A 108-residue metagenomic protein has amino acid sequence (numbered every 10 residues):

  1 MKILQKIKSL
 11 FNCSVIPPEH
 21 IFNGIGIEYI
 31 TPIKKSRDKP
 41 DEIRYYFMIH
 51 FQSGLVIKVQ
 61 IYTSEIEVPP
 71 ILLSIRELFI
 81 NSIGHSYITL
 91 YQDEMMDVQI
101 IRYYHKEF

Functional and structural regions predicted by a protein language model:
I3-F11: Short, positively charged, Ser/Thr-rich terminal linear motifs in low-complexity/disordered regions that act as
L10-I16, I21: Transmembrane-cytosolic junction motif
N12, G24, N81-G84: A glycine-biased structural micro-motif
I27-I30, M95: Phosphoinositide-dependent membrane-docking surfaces
I30-P32, S36-R37, I49: Extracytoplasmic/periplasm-facing segments of secreted or lipoprotein envelope proteins
K35, I61-V68, E94, H105-E107: A short, sequence-level motif marking secondary-structure junctions
K39-R44, M48-Y87: Acidic, low-complexity, intrinsically disordered interaction modules
H85-F108: Short, mixed-charge low-complexity intrinsically disordered segments
